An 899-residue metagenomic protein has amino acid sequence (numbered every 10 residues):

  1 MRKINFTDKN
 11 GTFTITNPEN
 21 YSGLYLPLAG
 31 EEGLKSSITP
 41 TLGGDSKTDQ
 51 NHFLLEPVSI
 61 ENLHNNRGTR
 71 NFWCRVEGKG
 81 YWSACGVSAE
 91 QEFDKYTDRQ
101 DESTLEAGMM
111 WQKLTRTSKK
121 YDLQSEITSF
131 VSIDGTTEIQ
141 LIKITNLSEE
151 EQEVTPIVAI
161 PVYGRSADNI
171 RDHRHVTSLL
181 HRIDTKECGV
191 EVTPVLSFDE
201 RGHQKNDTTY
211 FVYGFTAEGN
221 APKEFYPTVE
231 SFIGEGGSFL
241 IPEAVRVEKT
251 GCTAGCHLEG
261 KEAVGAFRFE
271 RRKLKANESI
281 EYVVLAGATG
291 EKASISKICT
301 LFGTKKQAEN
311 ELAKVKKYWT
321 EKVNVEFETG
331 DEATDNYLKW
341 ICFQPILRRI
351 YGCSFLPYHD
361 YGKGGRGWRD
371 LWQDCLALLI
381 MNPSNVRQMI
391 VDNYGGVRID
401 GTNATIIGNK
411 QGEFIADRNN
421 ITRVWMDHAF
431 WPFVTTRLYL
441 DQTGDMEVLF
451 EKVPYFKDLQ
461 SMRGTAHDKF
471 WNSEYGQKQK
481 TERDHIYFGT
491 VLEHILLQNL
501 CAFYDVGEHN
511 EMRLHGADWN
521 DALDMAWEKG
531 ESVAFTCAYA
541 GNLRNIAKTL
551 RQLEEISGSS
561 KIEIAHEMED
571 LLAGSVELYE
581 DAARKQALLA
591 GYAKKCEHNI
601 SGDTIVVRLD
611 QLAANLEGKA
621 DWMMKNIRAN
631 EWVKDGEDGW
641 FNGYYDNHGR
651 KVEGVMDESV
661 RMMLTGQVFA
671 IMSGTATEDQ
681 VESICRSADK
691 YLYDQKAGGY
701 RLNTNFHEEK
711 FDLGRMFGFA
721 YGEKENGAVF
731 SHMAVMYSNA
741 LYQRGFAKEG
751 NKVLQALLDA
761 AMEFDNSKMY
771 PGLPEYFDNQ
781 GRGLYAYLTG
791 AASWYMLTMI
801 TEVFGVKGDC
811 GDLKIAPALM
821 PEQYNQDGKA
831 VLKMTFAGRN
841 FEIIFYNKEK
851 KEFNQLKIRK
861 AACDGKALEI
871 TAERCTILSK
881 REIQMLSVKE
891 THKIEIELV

Functional and structural regions predicted by a protein language model:
M1-W372, P383-G396, R423-W431, T435-T443 (+14 more regions): Anionic coordination/interaction segments
W73-V76, L378-N382, V386, I390-G507 (+7 more regions): Aromatic-rich carbohydrate-recognition surfaces in CAZymes
A254-G255, E259-E270, N630-S659, G718-F719 (+2 more regions): Flexible, glycine/threonine-enriched loop-and-boundary segments that flank and lead into catalytic domains of large
T329-W340, Q388, N393-T402, R437-E531 (+4 more regions): Active-site acid/base region of carbohydrate-active enzymes
P357-D370, A416-M426, D521-T536, R650-G674 (+4 more regions): Solvent-exposed loop and edge beta-strand segments that line ligand/cofactor-binding and catalytic clefts
G541-G558: Long, well-ordered alpha-helical segments
K814-E852: Beta-strand-rich recognition domains
K848-V899: C-terminal beta-sandwich/jelly-roll accessory domains of carbohydrate-active enzymes
